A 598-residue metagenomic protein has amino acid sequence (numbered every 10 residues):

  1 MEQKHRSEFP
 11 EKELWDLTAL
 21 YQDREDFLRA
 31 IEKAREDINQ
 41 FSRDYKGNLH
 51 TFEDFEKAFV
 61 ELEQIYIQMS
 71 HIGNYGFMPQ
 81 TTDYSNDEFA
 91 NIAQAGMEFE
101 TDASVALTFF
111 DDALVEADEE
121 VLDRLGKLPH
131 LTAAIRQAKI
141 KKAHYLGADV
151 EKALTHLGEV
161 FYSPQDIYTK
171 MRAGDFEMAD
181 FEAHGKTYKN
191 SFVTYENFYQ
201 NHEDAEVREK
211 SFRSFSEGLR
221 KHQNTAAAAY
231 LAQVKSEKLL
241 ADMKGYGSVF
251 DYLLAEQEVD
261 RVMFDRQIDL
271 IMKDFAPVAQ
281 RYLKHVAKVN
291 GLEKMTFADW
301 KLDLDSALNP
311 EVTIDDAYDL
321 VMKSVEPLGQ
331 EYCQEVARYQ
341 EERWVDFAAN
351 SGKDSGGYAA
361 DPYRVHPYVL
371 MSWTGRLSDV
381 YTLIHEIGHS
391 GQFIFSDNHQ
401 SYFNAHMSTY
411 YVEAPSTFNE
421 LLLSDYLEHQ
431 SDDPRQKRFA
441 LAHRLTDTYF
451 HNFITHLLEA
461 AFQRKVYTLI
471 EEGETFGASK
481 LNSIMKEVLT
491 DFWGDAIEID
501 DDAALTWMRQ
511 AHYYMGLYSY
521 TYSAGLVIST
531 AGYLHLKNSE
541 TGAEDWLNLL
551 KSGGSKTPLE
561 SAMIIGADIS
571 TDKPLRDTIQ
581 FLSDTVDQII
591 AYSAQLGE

Functional and structural regions predicted by a protein language model:
M1-S306, Y318, Y592-E598: A well-structured
E8-E11, Q22, F110, L114-V115 (+11 more regions): C-terminal, non-catalytic "cap/extension" segments appended to globular domains
G245, T374-I394, S416, L421 (+2 more regions): Active-site recognition of the HExxH zinc-binding catalytic motif
K288-P327, C333, Q392, F439-L441 (+3 more regions): Long, K/E/R/D-enriched contiguous segments that form extended
A307-V312, V345-V365: Catalytic zinc-binding patch centered on the HExxH motif and its immediate surroundings that defines zinc-dependent
N309-I314, P362-I384: Short pre-active-site segment immediately N-terminal to the catalytic Zn-binding motif
K323-Q334, A360, H389, F393-S401 (+1 more regions): Conserved helix-loop functional segments at active or binding sites
M407-Q436, L445-D447, H451, G525: Post-HExxH zinc-binding segment in Zn-dependent metallohydrolases
